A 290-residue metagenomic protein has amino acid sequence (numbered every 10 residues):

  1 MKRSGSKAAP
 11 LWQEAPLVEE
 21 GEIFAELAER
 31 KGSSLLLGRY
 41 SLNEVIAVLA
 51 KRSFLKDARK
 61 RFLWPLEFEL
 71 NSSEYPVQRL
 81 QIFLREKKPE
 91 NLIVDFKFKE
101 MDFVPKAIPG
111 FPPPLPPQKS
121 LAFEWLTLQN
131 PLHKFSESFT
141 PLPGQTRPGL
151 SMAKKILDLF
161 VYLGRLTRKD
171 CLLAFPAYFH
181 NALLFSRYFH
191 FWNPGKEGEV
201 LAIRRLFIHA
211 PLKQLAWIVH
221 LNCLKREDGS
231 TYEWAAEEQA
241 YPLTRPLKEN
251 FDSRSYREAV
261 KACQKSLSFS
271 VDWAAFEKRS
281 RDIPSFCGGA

Functional and structural regions predicted by a protein language model:
K2-R52, K56, V200-A290: Intrinsically disordered, low-complexity, charge-dense segments enriched in Lys/Arg and Glu/Asp interspersed
A8, W12, A25, R39 (+6 more regions): Sparse, context-dependent recognition of short Cys/His-centered cofactor- or disulfide-binding micro-motifs
Q13, Q78-Q81, Q118, Q129 (+4 more regions): Residue-identity detector for glutamine
I23, L37-V45, R52-K60, F68-S73 (+6 more regions): Short linear motifs at secondary-structure transitions and domain/linker junctions
A47-F139, R187: A conserved beta-strand-loop-helix scaffold within acyl/acetyltransferase catalytic domains
I108-F207, P211: Acyl-donor binding region in acyl/amide transferases
